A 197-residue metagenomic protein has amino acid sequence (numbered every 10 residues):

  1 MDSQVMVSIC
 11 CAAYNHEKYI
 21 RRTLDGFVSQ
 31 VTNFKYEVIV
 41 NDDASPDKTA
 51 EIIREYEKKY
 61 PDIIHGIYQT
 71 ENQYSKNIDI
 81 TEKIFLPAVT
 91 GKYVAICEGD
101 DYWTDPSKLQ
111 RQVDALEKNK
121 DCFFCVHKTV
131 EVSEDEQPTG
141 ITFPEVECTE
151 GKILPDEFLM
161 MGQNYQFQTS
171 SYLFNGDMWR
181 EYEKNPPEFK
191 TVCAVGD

Functional and structural regions predicted by a protein language model:
V5-S8, E37: Cell-envelope/extracellular polymer assembly enzymes that use nucleotide-activated donors
Y19-R21, D47-Y56: Acidic helix N-cap motif at the loop->helix transition within catalytic regions of sugar-transfer enzymes
D25-K35: Short, acidic, metal-binding catalytic loop of nucleotide-sugar glycosyltransferases
D42-E51, E71, E98: A conserved acidic beta->alpha catalytic loop
Q69-T90, R111: Glycine-rich, basic loop-to-helix element that forms the pyrophosphate-binding segment of sugar-nucleotide handling
P87, E145-D197: Conserved nucleotide-sugar donor-binding catalytic segment
V94: Short aromatic/hydrophobic "clamp" motif used to bind/position activated sugar donors
S107-I141: Conserved donor NDP-sugar-binding/catalytic core segment of glycosyltransferases
